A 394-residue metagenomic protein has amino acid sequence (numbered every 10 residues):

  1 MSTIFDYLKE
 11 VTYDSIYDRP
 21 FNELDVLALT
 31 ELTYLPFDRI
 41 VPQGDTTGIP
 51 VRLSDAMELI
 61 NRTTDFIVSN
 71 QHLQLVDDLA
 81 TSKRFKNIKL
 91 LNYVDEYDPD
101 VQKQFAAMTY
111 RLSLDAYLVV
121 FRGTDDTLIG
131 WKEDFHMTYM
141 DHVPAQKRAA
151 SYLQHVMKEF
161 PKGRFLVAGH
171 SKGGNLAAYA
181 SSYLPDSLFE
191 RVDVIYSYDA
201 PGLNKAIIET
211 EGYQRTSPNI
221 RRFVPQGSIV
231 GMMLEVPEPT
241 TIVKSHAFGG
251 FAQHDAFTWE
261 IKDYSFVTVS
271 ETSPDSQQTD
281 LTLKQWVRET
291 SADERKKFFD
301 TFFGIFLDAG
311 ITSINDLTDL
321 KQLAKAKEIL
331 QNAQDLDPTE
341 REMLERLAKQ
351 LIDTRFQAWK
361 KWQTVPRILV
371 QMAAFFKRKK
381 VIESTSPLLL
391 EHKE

Functional and structural regions predicted by a protein language model:
M1-L24, A28-Y117, F121-R164, P185-E394: Alpha/beta hydrolase fold serine-hydrolase catalytic domain that processes acyl esters and thioesters
A168-G173, A177: Gly/Ala-rich beta-loop-alpha elbow adjacent to hydrolase catalytic centers
A177-D186: Short glycine-enriched nucleophile-adjacent loop and the immediately C-terminal alpha-helix near the catalytic center
